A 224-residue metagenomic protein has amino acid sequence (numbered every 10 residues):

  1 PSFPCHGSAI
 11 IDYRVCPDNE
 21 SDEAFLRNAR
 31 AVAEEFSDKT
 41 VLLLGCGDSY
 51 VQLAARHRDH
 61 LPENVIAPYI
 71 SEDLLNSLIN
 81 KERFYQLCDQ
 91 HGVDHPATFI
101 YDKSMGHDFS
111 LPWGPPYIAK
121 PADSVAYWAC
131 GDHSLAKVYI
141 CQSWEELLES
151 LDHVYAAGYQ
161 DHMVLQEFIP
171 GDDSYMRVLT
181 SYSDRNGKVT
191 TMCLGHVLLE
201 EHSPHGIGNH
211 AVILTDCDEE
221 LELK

Functional and structural regions predicted by a protein language model:
P1-I70, S104-F109: ATP-binding N-terminal substructure of ATP-dependent carboxylate-amine bond-forming enzymes
P4-G7, A126-C130, E200-H205: Short acidic/His/Gly/Ser-rich catalytic and metal-binding motifs that mark active-site loops of diverse hydrolases
C46-D48, A122, F168, G195: Short, well-ordered beta-to-alpha junction loops that form the rim of enzyme active sites and present histidine/acidic
Y50-Q52, V125, G171-D172: Glycine-rich nucleotide phosphate-binding loop and flanking beta-alpha elements of Rossmann-like dinucleotide-binding
A55-R56, C130-G131, R177: Short acidic, glycine/serine/threonine-rich loops at helix termini
P68-I79: A short, structured active-site edge motif that brings together acidic residues
S77-V164, R185-G187: Active-site nucleotide/adenylate-binding loops and adjacent lid/helix of ATP-dependent enzymes
A136-V138, Q142-E149, E167-K224: ATP-dependent carboxylate/phosphate-activation module, predominantly the ATP-grasp catalytic core and closely related
